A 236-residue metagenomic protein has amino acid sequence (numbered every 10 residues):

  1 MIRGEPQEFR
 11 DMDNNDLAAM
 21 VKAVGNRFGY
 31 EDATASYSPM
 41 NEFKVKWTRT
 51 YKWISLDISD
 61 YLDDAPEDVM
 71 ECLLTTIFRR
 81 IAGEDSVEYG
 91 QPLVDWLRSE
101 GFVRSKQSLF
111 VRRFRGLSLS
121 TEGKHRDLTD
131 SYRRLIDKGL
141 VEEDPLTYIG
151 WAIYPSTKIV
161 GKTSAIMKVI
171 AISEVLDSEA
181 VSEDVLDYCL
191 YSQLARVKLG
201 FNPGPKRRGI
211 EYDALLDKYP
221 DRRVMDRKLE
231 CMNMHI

Functional and structural regions predicted by a protein language model:
M1-D187, V197-I236: Active-site-proximal or metal-binding-adjacent scaffold patches in catalytic folds
